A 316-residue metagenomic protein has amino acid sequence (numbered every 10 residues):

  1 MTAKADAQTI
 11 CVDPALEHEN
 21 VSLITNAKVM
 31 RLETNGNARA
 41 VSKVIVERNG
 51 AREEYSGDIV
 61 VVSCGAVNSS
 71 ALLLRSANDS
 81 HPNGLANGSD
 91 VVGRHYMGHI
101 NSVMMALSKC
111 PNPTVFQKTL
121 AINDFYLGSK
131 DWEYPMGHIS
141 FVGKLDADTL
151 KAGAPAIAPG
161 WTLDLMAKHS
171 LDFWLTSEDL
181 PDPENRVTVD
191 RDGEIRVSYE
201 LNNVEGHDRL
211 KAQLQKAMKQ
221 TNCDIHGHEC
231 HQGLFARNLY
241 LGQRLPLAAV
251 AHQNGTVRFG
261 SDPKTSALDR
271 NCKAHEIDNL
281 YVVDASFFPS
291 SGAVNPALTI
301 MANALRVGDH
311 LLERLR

Functional and structural regions predicted by a protein language model:
M1-L16, I24-N26, G206: Short beta-strand to alpha-helix junction loop
T2, H18, A27, R31-N35 (+4 more regions): Glycine-rich loop(s) and the adjacent beta-strand/alpha-helix scaffold that form part
K4, D58, L85, N203 (+1 more regions): Alpha-helix N-cap/helix-initiation motif
A5, K43-V44, S261-S266: Short gly/ser/thr-rich secondary-structure transition/capping motifs
C11-E17, N49-E54, F259, T265-H275: A short acidic-Thr-Gly-centered motif at the start of a beta-strand
I24, M30-E33, G206-P289, A297: A glycine-rich dinucleotide-binding beta-alpha-beta segment and adjacent secondary-structure elements that constitute
S89-K211, V250-Q253, H275, V282-P289: FAD cofactor-binding and catalytic pocket of flavoenzymes
S290-L311: A conserved FAD-binding loop/helix module that cradles the flavin
